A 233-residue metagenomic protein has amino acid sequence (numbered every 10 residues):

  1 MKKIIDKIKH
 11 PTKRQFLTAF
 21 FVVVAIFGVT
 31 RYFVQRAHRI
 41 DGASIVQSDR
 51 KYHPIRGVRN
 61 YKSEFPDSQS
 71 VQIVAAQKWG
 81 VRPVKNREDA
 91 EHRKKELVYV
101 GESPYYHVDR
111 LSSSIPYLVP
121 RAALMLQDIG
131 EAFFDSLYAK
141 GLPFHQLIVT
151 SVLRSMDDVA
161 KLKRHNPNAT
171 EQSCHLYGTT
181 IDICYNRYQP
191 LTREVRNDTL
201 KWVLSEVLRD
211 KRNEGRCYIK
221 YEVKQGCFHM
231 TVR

Functional and structural regions predicted by a protein language model:
K3-V23: N-terminal Sec-pathway targeting helices
T18, F27-Y138, V223, T231-R233: Extracytoplasmic cell-surface/polysaccharide-interacting catalytic and binding patches
S114-M125, R154, Q172-H175, T192-R196: Extracytoplasmic/periplasmic, Sec-exported soluble proteins
L118-M125, I129, P143, D158 (+1 more regions): Stable alpha-helical elements in mature extracytoplasmic
M125-K140, N168, N186, E206-K211: Structured segments of extracytoplasmic/periplasmic soluble domains in secreted or envelope-associated proteins
Q127-G130, F134, G141-K163: Extended, low-complexity, intrinsically disordered C-terminal regulatory tails of eukaryotic serine/threonine kinases
K163-T170: Alpha-helical scaffolding within the catalytic cores of extracellular/periplasmic polymer-degrading hydrolases
T170-R233: Catalytic cores and adjacent binding grooves of peptidoglycan-active enzymes
